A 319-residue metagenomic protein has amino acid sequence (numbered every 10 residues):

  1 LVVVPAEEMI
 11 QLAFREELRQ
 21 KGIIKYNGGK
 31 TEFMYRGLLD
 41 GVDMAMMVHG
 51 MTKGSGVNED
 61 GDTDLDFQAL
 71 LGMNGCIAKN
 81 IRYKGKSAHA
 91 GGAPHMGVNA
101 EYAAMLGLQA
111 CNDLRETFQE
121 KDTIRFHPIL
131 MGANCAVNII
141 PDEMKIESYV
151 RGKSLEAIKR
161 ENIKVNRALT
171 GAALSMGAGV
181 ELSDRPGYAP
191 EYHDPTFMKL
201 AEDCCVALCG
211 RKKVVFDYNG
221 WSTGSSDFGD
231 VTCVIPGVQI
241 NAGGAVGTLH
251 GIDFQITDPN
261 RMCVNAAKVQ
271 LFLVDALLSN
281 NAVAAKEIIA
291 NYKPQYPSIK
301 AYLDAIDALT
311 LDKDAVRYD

Functional and structural regions predicted by a protein language model:
V2, M44-M46, P236-I240: Hydrophobic/aromatic beta-strand patches that form the interior of the parallel beta-sheet core in alpha/beta enzyme
V4-H127, N134-I139: Histidine/acidic-residue-rich, glycine-tolerant segments that coordinate divalent metal ions
M105-D319: Metal-dependent amide/peptide-bond hydrolase catalytic core, centered on the "pita-bread" metallohydrolase fold
